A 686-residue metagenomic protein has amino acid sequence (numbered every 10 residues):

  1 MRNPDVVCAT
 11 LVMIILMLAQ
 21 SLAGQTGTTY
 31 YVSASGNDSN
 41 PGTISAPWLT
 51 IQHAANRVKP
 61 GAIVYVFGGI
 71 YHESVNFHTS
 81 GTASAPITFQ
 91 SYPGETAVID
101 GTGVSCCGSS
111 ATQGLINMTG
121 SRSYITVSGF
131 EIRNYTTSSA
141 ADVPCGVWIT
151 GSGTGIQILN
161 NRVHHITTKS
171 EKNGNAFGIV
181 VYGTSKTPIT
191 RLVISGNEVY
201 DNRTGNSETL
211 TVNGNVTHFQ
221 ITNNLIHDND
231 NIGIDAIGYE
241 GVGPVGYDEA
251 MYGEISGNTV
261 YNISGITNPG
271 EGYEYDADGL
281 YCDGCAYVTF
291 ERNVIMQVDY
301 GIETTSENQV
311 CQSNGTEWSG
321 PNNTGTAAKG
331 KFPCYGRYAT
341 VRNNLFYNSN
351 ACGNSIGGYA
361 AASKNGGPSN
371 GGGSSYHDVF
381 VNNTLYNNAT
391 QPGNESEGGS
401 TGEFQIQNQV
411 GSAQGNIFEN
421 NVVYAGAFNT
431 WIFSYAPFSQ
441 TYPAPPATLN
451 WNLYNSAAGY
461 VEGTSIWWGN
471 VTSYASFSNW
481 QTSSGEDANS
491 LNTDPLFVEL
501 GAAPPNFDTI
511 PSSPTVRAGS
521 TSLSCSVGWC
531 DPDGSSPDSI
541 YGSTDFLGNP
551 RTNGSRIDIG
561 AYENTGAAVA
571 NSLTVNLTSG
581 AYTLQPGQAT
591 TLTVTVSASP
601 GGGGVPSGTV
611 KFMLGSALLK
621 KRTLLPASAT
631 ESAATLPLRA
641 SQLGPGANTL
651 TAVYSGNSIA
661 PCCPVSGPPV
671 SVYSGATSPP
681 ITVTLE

Functional and structural regions predicted by a protein language model:
A9-S21: Bacterial N-terminal signal peptides
Y31, Y65, T609-M613: Beta-strand signatures of extracellular beta-sandwich domains
A34-H72, L115, W480, D558: Acidic Gly/Asp/Thr-rich repetitive segments characteristic of extracellular carbohydrate-active and adhesion proteins
Q52, N56-P60, H72-T88, V98-S128 (+3 more regions): Extracellular beta-strand-rich solenoid/capping regions of secreted or surface-exposed proteins that bind or remodel
F67, P86, Q90-E95, S123-N134 (+12 more regions): Right-handed parallel beta-helix
Y71-F77, G101-V104, S109-L115, T136-C145 (+14 more regions): Short glycine/acidic-rich loop motifs that flank beta-strands on beta-rich extracellular proteins
L453, S478-E563: C-terminal accessory segments
A568-E686: Solvent-exposed beta-strand/loop surfaces, strongest in extracytoplasmic domains of secreted and cell-surface proteins
